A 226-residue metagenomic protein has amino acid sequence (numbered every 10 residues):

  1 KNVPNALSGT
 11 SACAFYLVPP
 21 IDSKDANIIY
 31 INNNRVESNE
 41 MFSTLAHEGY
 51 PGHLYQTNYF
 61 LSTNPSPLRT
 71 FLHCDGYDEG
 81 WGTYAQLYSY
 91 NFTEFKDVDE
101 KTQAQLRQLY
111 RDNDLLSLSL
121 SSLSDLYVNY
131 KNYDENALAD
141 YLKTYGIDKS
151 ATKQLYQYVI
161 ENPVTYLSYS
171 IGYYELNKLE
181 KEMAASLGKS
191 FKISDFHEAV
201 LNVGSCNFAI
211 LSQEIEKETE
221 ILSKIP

Functional and structural regions predicted by a protein language model:
K1-P226: Long, His/Glu/Asp-enriched segments that create or flank divalent metal/ion-associated functional microenvironments
